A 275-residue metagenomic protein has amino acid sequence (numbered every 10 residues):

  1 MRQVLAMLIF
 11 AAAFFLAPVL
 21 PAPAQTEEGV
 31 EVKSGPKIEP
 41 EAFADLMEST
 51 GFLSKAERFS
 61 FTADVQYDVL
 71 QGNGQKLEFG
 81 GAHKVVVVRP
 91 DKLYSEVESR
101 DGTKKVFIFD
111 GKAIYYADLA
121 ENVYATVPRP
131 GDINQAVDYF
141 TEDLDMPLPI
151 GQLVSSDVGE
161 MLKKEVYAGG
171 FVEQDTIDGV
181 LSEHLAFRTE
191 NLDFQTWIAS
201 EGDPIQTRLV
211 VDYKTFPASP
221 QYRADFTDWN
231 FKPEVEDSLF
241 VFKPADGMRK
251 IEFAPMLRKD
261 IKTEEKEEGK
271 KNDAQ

Functional and structural regions predicted by a protein language model:
M1-V4: Positively charged n-region of N-terminal signal peptides that target proteins for export
A6-P18: Bacterial N-terminal signal peptides
M7, F107-D110, A125-G131, I198 (+1 more regions): Short amphipathic beta-strand/extended segments with alternating polar/hydrophobic composition
P18-E28: Signal peptide processing junction and immediate N-terminal pro/mature segment of secreted/exported proteins
T26, K37-P40, D64, K164-A254: Gly/Pro-enriched, hydrophobic low-complexity segments that function as extracytoplasmic propeptides/linkers
V30-E31, K37-V123: N-terminal mature ectodomain segment of secretory-pathway/periplasmic proteins
V30-M47, N73, D118-L181, F187 (+3 more regions): Flexible, processing/modification-adjacent segments and terminal tails in exported/periplasmic/extracellular proteins
D260, E264-E268: Accessory, solvent-exposed terminal regions and/or long lumenal/extracellular loops of proteins
